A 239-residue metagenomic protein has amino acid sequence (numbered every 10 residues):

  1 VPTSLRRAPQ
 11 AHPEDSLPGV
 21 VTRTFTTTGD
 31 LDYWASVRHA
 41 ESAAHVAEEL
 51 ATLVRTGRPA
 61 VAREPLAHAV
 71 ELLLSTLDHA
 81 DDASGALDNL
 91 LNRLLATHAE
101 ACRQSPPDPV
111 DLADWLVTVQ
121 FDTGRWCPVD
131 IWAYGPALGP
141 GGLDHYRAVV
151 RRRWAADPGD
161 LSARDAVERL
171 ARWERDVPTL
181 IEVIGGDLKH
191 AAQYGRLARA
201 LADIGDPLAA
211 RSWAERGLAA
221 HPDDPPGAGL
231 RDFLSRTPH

Functional and structural regions predicted by a protein language model:
V1-H239: Eukaryote-biased, non-catalytic alpha-solenoid scaffold regions
